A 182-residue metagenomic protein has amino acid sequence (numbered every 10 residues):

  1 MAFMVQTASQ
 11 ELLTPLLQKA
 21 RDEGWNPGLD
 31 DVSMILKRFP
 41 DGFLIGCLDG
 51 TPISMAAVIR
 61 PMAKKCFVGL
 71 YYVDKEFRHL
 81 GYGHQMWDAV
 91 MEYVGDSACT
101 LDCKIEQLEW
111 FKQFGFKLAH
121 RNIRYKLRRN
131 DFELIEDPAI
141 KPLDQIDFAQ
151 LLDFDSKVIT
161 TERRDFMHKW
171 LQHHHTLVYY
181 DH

Functional and structural regions predicted by a protein language model:
A2-P15, P138-Q150: A short beta-loop-alpha structural element at the N-terminal edge of CoA-dependent acyl/N-acetyltransferase catalytic
E11, Q18-D30, F154-D165: Helix-loop element at the rim of GNAT/NAT acetyltransferase active sites that forms part of the acceptor-substrate
M34-P40, H168-H173: Short loop/turn motifs at secondary-structure junctions and domain boundaries
I45, T51-R60, C66-Y72, V178 (+1 more regions): Conserved beta-strand in the GNAT
V68, E92-I105: Conserved GNAT acetyl-CoA-binding A-motif
V73, H79-E92, Q113: Conserved acetyl-CoA-binding loop-helix of GNAT-fold acetyltransferases
W110-F116: Conserved active-site tyrosine of GNAT-family acetyltransferases
F116-H182: Amide-forming acyltransferase catalytic core, primarily the GNAT-like/NAT-type and related acyltransferase folds
